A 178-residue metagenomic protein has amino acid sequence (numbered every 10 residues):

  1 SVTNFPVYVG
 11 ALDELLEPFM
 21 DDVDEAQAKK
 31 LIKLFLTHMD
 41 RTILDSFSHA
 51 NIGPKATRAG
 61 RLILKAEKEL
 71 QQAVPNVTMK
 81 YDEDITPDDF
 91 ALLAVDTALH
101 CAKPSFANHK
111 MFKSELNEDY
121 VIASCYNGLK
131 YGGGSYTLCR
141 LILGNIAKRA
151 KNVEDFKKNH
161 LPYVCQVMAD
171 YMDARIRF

Functional and structural regions predicted by a protein language model:
S1-F178: Conserved catalytic cores of very large enzyme subunits
